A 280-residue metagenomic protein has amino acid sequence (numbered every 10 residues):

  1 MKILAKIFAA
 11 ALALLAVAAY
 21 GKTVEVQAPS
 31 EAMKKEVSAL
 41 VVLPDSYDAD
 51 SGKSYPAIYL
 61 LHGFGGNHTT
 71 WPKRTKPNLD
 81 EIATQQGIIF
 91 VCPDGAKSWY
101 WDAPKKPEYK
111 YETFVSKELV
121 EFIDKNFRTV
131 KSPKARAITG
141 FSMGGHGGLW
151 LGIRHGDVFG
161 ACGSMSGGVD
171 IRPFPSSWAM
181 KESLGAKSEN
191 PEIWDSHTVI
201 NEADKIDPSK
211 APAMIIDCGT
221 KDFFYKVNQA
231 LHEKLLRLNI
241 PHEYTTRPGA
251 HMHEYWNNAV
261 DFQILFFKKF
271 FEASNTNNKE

Functional and structural regions predicted by a protein language model:
M1-F8: Bacterial N-terminal signal peptides that target proteins for export
F8-A16: Bacterial N-terminal signal peptides
Y20-E280: Non-catalytic cap/lid and distal C-terminal segments of serine-dependent acyl enzymes
